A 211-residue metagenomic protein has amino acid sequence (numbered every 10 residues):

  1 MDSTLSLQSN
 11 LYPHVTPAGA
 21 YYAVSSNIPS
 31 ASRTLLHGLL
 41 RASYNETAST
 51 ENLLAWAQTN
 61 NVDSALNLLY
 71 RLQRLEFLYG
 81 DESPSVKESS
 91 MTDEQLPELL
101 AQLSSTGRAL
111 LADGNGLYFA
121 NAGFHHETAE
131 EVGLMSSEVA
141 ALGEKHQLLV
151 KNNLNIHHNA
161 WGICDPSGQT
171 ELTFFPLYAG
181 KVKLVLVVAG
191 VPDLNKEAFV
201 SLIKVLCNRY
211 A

Functional and structural regions predicted by a protein language model:
M1-R108, F119-A211: Non-catalytic interaction/Regulatory regions outside core domains
